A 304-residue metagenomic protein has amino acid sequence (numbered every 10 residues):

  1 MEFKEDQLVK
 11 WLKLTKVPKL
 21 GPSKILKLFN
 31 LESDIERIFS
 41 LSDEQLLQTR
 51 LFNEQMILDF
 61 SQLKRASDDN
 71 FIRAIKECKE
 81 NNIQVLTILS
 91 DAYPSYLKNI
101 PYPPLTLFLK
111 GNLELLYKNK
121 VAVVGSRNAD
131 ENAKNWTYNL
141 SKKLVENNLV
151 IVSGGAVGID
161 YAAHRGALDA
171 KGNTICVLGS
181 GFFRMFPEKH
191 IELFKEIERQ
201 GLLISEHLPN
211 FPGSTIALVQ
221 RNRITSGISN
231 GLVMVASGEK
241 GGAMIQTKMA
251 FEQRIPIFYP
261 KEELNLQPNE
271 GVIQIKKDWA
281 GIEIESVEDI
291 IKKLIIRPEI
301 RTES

Functional and structural regions predicted by a protein language model:
M1-N135, K142: Short, positively charged patches
E2-E5, I88-S304: Glycine-biased, small-residue-rich flexible motifs in mid-sequence functional cores and linkers
